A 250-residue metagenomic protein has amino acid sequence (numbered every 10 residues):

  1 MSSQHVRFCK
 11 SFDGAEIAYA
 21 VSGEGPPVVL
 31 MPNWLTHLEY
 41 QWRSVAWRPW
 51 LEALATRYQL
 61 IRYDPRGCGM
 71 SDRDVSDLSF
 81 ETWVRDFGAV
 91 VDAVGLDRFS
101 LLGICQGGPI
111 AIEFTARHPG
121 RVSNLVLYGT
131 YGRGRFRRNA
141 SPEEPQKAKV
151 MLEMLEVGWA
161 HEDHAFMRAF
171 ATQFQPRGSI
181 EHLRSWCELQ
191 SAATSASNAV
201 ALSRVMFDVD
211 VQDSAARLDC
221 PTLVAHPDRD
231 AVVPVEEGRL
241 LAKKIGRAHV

Functional and structural regions predicted by a protein language model:
F8-M70: Conserved HGGG/HGGXW glycine-rich cap/lid loop of the alpha/beta-hydrolase fold
E81-F99: Conserved acidic catalytic loop of the alpha/beta-hydrolase fold
G103-G107, A111: Gly/Ala-rich beta-loop-alpha elbow adjacent to hydrolase catalytic centers
I112, A116, R121-V157: Flexible "cap/lid" loop of the alpha/beta hydrolase fold
A160-V205, D213-S214: Conserved alpha/beta-hydrolase catalytic His-Asp/Glu region
L218, V224-H226, D230: Short beta-strand/loop motif that positions the catalytic acidic residue of the alpha/beta-hydrolase fold
A231-E237: Conserved alpha/beta-hydrolase "acid-adjacent" motif
A248-V250: Conserved small/polar residues in nucleotide/adenosyl-binding loops
